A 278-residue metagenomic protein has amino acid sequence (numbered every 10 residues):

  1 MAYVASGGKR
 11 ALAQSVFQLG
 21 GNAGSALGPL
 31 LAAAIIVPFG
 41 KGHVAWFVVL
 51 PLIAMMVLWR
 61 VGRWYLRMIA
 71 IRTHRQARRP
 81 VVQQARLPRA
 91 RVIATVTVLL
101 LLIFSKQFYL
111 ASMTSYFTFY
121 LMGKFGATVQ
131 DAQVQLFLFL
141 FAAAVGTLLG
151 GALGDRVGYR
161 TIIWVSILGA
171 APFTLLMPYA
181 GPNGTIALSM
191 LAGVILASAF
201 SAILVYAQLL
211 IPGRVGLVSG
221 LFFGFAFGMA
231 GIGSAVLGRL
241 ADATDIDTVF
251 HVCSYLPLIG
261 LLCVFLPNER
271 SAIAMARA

Functional and structural regions predicted by a protein language model:
M1-G20: Cytoplasmic helix-loop-helix junction between adjacent transmembrane helices in 12-TM secondary transporters
M1-S6, S198-I211: Intracellular juxtamembrane helix-capping segments at the cytosolic ends of symmetry-related transmembrane helices
V16-R67: Helix-loop-helix hairpin linking two adjacent transmembrane segments in secondary transporters
I36, T147-G158, A241-D242: Helix-to-loop junctions at the C-terminal end of transmembrane segments in multipass secondary transporters
R60-A85, I273-R277: Flexible cytoplasmic inter-helical loops of multi-pass small-molecule transporters
A94-F137: Extracytoplasmic gate region of multi-pass secondary transporters
T161-L175: Structural signature of the two symmetry-related core transmembrane helices
G213-A243: A late C-terminal transmembrane helix in Major Facilitator Superfamily
